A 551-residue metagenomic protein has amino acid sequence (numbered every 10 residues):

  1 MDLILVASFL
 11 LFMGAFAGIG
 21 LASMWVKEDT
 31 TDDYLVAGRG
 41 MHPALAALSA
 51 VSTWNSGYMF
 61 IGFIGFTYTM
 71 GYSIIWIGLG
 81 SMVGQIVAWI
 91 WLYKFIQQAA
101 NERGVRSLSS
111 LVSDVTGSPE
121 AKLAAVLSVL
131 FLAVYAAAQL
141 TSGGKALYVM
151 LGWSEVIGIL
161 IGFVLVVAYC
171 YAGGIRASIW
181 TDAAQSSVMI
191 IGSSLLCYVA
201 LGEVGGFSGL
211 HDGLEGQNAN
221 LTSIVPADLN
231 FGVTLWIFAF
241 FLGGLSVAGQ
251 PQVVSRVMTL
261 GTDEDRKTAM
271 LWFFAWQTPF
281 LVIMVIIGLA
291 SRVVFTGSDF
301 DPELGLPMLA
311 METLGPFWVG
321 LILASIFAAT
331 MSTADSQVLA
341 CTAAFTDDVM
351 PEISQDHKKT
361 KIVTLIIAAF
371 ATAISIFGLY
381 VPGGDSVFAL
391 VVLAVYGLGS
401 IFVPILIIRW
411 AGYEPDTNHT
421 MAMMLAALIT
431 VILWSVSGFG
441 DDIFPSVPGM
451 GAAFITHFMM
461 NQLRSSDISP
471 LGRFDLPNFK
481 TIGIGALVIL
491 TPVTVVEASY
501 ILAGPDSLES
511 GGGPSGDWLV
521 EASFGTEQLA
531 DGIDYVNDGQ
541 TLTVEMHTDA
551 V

Functional and structural regions predicted by a protein language model:
M1-G20, N418-G504: A generic transmembrane alpha-helix motif of multi-pass inner-membrane proteins
M1-I61, C170-G173, E264: Membrane-interface "cap" regions at the ends of multi-pass membrane proteins
I19-K27, W89, Y93, A133-L140 (+10 more regions): Hydrophobic alpha-helical segments and their helix-loop junctions in multi-pass secondary transporters
L35-G104, L235-S246, V253-G297, M311-A329: Membrane-interface helix-loop-helix modules in multi-pass membrane proteins
W76-C170, A239-G243, A328-D335: Helix-loop-helix module between adjacent transmembrane segments
G104-V115, G174-A184, G249-P279, P302-G305 (+3 more regions): Hydrophobic, small-residue-rich membrane helices and short re-entrant helix-turn-helix hairpins that build
V115-K122, T346-D385, L390, P445 (+1 more regions): Loop-to-transmembrane helix boundary motifs in multi-pass membrane proteins
V126-A138, V188-L201, W236-A248, L260-F295 (+3 more regions): Selective recognition of specific alpha-helical transmembrane segments in multi-pass small-molecule
